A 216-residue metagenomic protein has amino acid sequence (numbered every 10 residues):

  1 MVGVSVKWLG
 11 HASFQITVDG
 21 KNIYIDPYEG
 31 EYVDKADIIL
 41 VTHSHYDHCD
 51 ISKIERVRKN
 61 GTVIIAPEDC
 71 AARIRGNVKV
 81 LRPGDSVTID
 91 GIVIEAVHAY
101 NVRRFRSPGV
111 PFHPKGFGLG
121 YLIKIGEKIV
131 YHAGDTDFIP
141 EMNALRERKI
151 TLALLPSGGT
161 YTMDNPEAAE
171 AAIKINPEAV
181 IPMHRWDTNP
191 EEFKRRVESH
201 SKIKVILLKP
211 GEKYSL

Functional and structural regions predicted by a protein language model:
M1-D34, V80-R148, K209-L216: Core dinuclear metal-dependent hydrolase active-site scaffold
V4-S5, R58-I64, K128-V130, E178-A179: Short active-site oxyanion
V6, G76-I89, K115, A169 (+1 more regions): Binuclear metal-ion centers of metallo-dependent hydrolases, dominated by the metallo-beta-lactamase
I16, H43, I94, D135 (+3 more regions): Divalent metal-coordination and catalytic microenvironments
Y28-R73, K79, E147-L154: Active-site metal-binding motif and surrounding structural segment of the metallo-beta-lactamase
G30-V33, H45-C49, A71-I74, D85-T88 (+4 more regions): Active-site environment of divalent metal-dependent phosphoester hydrolases
L119-I175, P182-N189: Metallo-beta-lactamase
